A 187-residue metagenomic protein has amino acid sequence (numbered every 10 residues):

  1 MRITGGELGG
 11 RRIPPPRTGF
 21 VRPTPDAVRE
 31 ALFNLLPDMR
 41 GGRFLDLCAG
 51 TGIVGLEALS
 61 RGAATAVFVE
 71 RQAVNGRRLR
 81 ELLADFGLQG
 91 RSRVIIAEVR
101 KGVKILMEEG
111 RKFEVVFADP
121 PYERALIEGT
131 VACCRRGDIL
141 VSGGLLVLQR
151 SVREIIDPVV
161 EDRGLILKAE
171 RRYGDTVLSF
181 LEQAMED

Functional and structural regions predicted by a protein language model:
M1-D187: Class I S-adenosyl-L-methionine-dependent methyltransferase catalytic core
